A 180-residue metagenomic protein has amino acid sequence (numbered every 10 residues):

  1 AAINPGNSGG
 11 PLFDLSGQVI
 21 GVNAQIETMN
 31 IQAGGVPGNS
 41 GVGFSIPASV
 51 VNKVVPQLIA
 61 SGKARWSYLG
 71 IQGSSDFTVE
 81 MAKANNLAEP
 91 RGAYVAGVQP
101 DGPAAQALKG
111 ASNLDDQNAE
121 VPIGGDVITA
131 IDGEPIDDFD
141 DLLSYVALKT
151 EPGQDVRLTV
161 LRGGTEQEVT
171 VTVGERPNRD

Functional and structural regions predicted by a protein language model:
A1-G9, F13-G62, W66, R179-D180: Active-site loop architecture of trypsin-fold serine endopeptidases
D14-V19, K53-D180: C-terminal recognition in membrane/secretory proteostasis and scaffolding
